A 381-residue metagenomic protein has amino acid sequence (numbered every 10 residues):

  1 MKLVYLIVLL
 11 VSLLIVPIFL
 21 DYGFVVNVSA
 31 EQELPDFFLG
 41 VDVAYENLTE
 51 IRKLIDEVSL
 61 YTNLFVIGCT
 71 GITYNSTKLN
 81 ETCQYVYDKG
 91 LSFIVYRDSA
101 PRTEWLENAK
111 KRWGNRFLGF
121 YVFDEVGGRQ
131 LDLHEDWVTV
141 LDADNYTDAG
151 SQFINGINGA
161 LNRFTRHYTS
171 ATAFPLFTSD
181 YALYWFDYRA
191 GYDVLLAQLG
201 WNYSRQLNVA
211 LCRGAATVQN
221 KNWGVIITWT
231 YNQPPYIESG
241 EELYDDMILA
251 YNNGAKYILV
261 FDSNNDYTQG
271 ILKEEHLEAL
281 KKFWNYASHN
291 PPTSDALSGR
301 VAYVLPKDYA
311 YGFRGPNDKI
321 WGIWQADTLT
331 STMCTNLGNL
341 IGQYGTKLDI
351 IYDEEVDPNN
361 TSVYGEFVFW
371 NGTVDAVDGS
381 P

Functional and structural regions predicted by a protein language model:
M1-V4: Positively charged n-region of N-terminal signal peptides that target proteins for export
I7-F19: Hydrophobic membrane-insertion alpha-helices, especially the h-region of bacterial N-terminal signal peptides
F19-P381: Glycan-processing catalytic domains of CAZymes
